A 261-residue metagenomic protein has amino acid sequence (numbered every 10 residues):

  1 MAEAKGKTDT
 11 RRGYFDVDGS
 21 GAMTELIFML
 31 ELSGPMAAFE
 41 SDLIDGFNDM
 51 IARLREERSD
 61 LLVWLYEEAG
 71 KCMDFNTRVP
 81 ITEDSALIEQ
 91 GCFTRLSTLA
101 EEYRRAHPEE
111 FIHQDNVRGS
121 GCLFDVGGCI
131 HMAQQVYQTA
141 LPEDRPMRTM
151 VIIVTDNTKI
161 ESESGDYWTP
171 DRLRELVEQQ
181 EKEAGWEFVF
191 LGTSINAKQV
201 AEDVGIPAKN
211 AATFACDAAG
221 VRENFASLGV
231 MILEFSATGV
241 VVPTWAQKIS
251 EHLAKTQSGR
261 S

Functional and structural regions predicted by a protein language model:
M1-S261: Acidic, low-complexity intrinsically disordered regions
